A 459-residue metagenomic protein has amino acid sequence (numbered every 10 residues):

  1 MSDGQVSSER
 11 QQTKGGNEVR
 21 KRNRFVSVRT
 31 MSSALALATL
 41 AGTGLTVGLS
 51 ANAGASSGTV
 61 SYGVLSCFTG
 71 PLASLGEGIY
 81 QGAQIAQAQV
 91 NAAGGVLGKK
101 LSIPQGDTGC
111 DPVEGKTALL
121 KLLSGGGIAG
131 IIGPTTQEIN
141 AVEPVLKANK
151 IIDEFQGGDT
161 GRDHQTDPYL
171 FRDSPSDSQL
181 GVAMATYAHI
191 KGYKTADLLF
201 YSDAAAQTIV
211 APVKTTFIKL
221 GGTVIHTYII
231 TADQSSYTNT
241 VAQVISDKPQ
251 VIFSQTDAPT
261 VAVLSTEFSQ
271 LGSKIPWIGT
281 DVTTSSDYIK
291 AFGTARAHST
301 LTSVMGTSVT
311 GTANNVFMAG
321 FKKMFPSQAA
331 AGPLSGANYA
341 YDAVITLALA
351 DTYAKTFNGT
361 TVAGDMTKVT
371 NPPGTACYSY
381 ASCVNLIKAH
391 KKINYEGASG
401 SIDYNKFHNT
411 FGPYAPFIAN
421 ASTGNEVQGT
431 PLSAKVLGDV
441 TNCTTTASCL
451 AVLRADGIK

Functional and structural regions predicted by a protein language model:
S2, K14-A38, G42-K459: Extracytosolic ligand-binding ectodomains
Q5, Q11-Q12: Low-complexity, intrinsically disordered or signal/transmembrane-proximal segments
